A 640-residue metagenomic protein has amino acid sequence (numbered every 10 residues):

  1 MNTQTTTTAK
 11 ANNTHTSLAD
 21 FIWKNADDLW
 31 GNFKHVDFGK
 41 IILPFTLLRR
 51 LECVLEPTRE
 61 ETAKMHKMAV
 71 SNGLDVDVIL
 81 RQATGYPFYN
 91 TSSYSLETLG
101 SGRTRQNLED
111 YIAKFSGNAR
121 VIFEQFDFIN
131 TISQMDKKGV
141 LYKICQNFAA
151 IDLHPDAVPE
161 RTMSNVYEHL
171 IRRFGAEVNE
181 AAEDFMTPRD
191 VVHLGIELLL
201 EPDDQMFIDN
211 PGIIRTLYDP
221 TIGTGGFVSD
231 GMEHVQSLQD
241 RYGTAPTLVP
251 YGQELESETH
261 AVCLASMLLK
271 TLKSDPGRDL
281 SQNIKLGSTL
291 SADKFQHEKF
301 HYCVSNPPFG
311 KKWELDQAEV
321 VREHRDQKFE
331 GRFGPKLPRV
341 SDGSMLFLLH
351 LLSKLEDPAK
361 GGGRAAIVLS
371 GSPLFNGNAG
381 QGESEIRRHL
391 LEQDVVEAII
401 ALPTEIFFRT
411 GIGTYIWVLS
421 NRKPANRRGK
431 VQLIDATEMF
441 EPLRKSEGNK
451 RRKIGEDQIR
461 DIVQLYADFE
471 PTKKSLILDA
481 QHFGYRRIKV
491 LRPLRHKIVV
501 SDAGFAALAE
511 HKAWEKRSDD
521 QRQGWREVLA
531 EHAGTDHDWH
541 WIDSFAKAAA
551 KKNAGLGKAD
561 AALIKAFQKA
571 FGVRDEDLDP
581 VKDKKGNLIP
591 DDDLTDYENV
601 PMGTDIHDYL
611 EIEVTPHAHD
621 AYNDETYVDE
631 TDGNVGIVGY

Functional and structural regions predicted by a protein language model:
M1-D204, R278-T289, A401-T404, R428-D435 (+1 more regions): Non-catalytic, mostly N-terminal accessory regions of nucleic-acid modification and defense proteins
N13, S17, F21-K24, T46 (+15 more regions): Generic recognition of stable, solvent-exposed alpha-helical segments in well-folded globular domains
I22, F38, I42-R50, H260 (+2 more regions): Conserved Class I SAM-dependent methyltransferase catalytic core
N32, E314-D342, S372-G382, P403-R409 (+2 more regions): Short, contiguous acidic/charged loop-to-helix segments that flank catalytic cores in large enzymes
C145-Q146, G175, Y242-A245, R278-K285 (+4 more regions): Short acidic (Asp/Glu) and glycine-rich catalytic loops that position anionic groups and cofactors
A181, F185-S305, G310-E323, M345 (+5 more regions): Conserved S-adenosyl-L-methionine
Q236, L268, L272, P308 (+14 more regions): Hydrophobic alpha-helix feature that most strongly marks membrane-spanning transmembrane helices and their immediate
F408-A506: Flexible, glycine-/basic-rich loop-and-beta segments that form/coincide with the SAM-dependent methyltransferase
